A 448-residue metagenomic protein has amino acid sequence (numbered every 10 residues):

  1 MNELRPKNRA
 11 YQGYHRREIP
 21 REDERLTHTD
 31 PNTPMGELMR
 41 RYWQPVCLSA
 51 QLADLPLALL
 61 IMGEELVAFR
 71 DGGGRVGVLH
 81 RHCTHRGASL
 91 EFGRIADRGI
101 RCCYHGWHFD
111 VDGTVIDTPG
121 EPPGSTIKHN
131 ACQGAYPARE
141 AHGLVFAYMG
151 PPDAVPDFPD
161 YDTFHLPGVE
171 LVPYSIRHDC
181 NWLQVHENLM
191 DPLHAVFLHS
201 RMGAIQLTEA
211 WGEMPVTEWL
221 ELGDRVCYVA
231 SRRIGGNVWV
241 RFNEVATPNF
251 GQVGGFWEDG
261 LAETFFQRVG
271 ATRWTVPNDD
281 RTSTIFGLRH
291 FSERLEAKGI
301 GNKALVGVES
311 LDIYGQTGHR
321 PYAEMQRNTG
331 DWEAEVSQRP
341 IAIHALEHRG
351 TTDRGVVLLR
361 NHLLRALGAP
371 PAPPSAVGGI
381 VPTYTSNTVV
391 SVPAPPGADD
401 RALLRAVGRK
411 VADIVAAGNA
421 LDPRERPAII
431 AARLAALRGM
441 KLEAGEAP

Functional and structural regions predicted by a protein language model:
N2-A10, R75, F146, P152-P448: C-terminal catalytic domain of Rieske-type non-heme iron oxygenases
N2-E65: Zn-dependent metallo-beta-lactamase
E3-P6, P45-L171, M214-V216, D413 (+1 more regions): Rieske [2Fe-2S] iron-sulfur-binding domain
T27-M35, L55, G124-S125, Q133-A135 (+3 more regions): Intrinsically disordered, low-complexity boundary segments flanking structured domains
R40, C132, R139-A141, V269 (+1 more regions): A short, structural micro-pattern
Y42-Q44, E64, G134, D224 (+1 more regions): Short beta-strand or tight-loop elements that sit immediately N-terminal to catalytic metal-binding acidic residues
W43, D54, G113, L193-F197 (+1 more regions): Secondary-structure boundary/capping signal
